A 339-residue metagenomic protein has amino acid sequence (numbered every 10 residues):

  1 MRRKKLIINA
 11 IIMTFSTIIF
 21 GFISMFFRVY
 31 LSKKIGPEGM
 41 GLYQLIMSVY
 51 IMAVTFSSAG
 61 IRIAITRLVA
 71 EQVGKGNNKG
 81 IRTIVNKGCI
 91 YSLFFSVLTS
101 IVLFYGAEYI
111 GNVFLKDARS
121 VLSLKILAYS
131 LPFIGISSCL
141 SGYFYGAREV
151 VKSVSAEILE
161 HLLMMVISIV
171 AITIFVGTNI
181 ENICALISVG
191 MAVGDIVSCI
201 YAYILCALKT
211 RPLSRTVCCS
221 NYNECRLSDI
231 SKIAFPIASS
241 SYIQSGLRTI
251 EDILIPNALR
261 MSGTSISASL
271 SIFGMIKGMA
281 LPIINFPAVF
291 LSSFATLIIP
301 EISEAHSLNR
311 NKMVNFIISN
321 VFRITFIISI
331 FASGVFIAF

Functional and structural regions predicted by a protein language model:
M1-S24, K79, T83, C218-Q244 (+2 more regions): N-terminal membrane topogenesis motif
K5-T66, S100, F104, S130-L131 (+2 more regions): Signature of the first transmembrane helix
L31-M52, C184-A185, C225-I233, P256-N285: Interfacial/gating helices of multi-pass transporter permease domains
A59-G74, I284-N309, I318: Helix-loop junctions and terminal segments of transmembrane helices in multi-pass membrane transport/translocation
L98-A118, F331-F339: Short membrane-interface helical motifs at transmembrane helix boundaries in multi-pass membrane transporters
D117-L140: Alpha-helical transmembrane segments of multi-pass membrane proteins
I134-A156: Membrane-interface junctions at transmembrane-helix termini in multi-pass inner-membrane proteins
A156-V170, T178-K209: Hydrophobic alpha-helical transmembrane segments
